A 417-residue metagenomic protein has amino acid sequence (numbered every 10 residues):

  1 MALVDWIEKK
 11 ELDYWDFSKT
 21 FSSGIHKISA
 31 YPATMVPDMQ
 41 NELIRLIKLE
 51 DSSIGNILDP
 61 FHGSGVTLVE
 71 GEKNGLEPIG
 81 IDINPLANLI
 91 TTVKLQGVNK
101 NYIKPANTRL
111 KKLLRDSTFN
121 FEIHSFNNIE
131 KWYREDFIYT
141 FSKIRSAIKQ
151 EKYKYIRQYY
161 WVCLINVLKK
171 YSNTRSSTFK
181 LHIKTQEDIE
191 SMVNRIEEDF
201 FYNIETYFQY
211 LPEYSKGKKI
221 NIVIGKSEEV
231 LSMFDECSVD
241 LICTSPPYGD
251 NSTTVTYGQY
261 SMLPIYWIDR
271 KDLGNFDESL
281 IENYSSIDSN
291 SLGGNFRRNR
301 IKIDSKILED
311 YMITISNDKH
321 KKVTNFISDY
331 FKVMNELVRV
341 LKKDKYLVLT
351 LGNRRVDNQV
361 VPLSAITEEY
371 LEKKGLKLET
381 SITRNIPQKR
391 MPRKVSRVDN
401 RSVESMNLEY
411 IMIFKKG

Functional and structural regions predicted by a protein language model:
M1-D51: S-adenosyl-L-methionine
Q40, G55-N74, P78-P85, T91 (+4 more regions): Conserved proline-anchored active-site loop of SAM-dependent methyltransferases that bridges a beta-strand
L86-E151, Y260-R297: Conserved phosphoryl-transfer catalytic core
F141-T244, G249-G258: SAM-dependent nucleic-acid methyltransferase catalytic core
G249-E336: SAM-dependent methyltransferase catalytic-core segment centered on the flexible catalytic loop and adjoining short
I265-D269, G293-S305, V360-T383: Conserved Class I S-adenosyl-L-methionine
L341-K343: Helix-to-beta-strand junctions that scaffold the AdoMet/dcAdoMet cofactor pocket in Class I SAM-dependent enzymes
L376-G417: Class I S-adenosyl-L-methionine
